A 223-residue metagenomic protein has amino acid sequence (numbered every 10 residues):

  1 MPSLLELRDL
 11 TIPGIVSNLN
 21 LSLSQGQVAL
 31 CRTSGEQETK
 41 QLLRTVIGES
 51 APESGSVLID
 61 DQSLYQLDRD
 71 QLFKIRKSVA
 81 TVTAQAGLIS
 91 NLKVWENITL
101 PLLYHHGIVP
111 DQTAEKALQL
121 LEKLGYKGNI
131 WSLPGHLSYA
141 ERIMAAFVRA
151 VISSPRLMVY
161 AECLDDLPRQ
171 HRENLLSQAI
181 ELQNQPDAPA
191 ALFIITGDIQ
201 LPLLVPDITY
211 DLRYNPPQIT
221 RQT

Functional and structural regions predicted by a protein language model:
I47: Helix-to-loop junction immediately C-terminal to a conserved catalytic motif
G55-Y65, A161: Conserved ABC transporter NBD signature motif
L64-A80: ABC ATPase NBD coupling module
Q85, N91-Y104, K116: Q-loop/switch helix immediately C-terminal to the Walker
T99-Q112, K123: ABC-type ATPase nucleotide-binding domains, specifically the catalytic core motifs of the NBD
Q112-N129: Conserved ABC ATPase "signature" region
F147: Hydrophobic anchor residue at the start of the ABC signature
